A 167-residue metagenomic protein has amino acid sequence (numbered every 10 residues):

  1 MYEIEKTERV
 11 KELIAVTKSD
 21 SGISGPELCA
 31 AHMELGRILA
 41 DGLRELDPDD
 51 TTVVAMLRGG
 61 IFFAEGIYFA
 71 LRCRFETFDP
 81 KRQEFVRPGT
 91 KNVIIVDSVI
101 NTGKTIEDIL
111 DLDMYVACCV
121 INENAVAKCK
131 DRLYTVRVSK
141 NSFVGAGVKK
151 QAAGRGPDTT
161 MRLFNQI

Functional and structural regions predicted by a protein language model:
M1-I167: PRPP-associated nucleotide enzymes
